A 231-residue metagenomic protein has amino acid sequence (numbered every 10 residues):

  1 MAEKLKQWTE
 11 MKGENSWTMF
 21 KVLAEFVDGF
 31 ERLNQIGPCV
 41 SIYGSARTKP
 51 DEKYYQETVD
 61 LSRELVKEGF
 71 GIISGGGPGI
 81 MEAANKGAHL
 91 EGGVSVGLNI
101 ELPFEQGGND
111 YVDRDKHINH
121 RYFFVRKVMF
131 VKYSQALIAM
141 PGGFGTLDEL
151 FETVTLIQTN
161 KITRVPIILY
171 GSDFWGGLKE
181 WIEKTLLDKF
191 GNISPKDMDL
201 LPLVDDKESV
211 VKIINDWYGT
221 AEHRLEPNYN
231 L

Functional and structural regions predicted by a protein language model:
K6-L98, Q106-G107: Glycine-rich beta-alpha loop segments
L33-Q35, H89, N109-V112, M129-K132 (+2 more regions): Solvent-exposed alpha-helices and their adjacent loops that cap or buttress functional pockets in soluble metabolic
A46-T48, G142-G143, D173: Residue-level signal for short, function-critical loop segments
G79-A139: Acidic/glycine-enriched connector segments
V94-E105, M140, V154-W181, I193-K196: Short, acidic/small-residue loops that bind anionic groups at enzyme active sites
R121-Y170, Y218-H223: Active-site/ligand-binding-proximal alpha/beta "capping" segment
L169-L231: C-terminal functional extensions of proteins
